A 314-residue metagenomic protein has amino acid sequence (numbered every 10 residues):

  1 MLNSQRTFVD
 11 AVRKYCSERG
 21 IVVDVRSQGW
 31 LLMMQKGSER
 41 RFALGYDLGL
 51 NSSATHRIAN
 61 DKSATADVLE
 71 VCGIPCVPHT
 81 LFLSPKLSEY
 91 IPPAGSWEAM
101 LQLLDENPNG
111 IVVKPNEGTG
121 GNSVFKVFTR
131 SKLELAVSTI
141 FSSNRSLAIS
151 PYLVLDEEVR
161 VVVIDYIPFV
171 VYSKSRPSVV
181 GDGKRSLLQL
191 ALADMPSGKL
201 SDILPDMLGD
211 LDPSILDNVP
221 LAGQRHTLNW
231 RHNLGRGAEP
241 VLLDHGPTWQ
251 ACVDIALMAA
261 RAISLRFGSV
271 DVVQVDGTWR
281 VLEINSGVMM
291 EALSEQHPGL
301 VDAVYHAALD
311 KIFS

Functional and structural regions predicted by a protein language model:
M1-D67, S88-P92: ATP-binding N-terminal substructure of ATP-dependent carboxylate-amine bond-forming enzymes
S17, F141-L147, A251-A256: Short Pro/Gly-enriched beta-strand edge/turn motifs at strand-loop
V22, R160, S269-D271: Short, surface-exposed charged micro-motifs
Q28-G29, F82, E117, V273: Residue-level "edge-of-site" marker
L32-L44, R160-I164, T278-A292: A short beta-strand motif that forms the metal-chelation/ATP-contact edge of phosphoryl-transfer active sites
G45, T55-G198: Active-site nucleotide/adenylate-binding loops and adjacent lid/helix of ATP-dependent enzymes
L190-E239: Extended, charge-rich helix/loop segments that form flexible, surface "patches" used to engage negatively charged
N229-D254, M258-F267, V273-S314: C-terminal active-site "lid" helix and adjoining low-complexity regulatory extension at the edge of ATP-using catalytic
